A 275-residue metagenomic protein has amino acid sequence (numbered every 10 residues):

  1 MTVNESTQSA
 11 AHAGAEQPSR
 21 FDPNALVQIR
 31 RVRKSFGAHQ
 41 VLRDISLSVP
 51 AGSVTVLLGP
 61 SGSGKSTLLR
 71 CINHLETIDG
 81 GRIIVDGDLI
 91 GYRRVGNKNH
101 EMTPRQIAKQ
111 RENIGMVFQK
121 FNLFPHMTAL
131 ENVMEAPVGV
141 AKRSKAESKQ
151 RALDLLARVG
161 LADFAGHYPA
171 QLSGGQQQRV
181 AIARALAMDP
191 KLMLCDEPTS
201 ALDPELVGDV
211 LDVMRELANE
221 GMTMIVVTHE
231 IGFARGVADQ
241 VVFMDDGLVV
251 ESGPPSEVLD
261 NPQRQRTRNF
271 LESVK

Functional and structural regions predicted by a protein language model:
M1-R33: ABC-family P-loop ATPase nucleotide-binding domain
T2-N4, Q8, F243-D246, S252 (+1 more regions): C-terminal boundary and immediately downstream tail of ABC-type ATPase nucleotide-binding domains
D22-P255: ABC family nucleotide-binding domain
